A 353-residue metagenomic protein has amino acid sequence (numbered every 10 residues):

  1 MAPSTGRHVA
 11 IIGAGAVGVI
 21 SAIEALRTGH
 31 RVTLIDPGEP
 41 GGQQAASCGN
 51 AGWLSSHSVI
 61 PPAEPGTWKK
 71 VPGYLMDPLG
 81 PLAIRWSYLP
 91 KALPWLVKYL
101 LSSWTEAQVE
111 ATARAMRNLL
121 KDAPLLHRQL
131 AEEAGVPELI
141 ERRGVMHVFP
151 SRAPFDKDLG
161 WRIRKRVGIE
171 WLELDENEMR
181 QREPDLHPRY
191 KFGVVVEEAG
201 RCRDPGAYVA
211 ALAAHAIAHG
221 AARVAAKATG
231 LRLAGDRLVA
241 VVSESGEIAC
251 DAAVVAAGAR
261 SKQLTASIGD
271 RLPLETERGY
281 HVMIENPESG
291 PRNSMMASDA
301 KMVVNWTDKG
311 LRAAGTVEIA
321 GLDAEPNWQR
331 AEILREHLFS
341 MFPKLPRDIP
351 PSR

Functional and structural regions predicted by a protein language model:
R7-L34: N-terminal Rossmann-like FAD-binding beta1-loop-alpha1 element of flavoenzymes
A16, A226-G230, E244: Conserved SAM/SAH-binding loop
V17, P40, R260: Conserved Rossmann-like nucleotide-cofactor binding loop
R27-C48: Glycine-rich FAD pyrophosphate-binding loop
T28-G29, V167, H215, H219: Conserved dinucleotide-binding and phosphotransfer motif residues
N50-S58, P62-S102, G230-L238, E247-R353: Active-site substrate-recognition segment that forms the wall of the catalytic cavity or substrate channel
L93-A211: Rossmann-like flavin
L174-E183, V224-V239: A conserved short coil-to-beta-strand element within the FAD-binding core of flavoproteins
